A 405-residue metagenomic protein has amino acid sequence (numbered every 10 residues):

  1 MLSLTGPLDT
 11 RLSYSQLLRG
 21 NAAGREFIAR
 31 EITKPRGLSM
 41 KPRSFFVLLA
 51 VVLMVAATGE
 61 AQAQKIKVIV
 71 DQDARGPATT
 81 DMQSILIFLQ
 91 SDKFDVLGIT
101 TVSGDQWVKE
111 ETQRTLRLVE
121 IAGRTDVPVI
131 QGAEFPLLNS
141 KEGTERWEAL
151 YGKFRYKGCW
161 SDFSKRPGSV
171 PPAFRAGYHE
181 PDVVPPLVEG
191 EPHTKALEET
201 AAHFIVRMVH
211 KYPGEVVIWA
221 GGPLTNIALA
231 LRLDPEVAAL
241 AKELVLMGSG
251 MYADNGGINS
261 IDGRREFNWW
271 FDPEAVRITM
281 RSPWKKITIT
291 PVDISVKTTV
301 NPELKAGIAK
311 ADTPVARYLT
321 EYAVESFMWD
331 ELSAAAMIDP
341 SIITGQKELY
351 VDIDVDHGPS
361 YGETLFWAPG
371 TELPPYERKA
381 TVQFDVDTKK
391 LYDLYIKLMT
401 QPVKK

Functional and structural regions predicted by a protein language model:
L2-G6: Extreme N-terminal basic, low-complexity initiation segments that serve as generic localization/processing leaders
L18-G20, E31-V47: Bacterial N-terminal signal peptides that target proteins for export
V47-A56: Bacterial N-terminal signal peptides
T58-A63: Sec/Tat signal peptide C-region and signal peptidase I cleavage site
Q64-I66, Q83-S91, D95, F267-K405: Conformational coupling and interaction surfaces
Q64-P128, S140-E142, K165-I289, S295: Active-site histidine-anchored catalytic micro-motif
R146-P167: A charged helix-plus-loop insertion that forms the helical arch/lid used to bind and gate nucleic-acid substrates
